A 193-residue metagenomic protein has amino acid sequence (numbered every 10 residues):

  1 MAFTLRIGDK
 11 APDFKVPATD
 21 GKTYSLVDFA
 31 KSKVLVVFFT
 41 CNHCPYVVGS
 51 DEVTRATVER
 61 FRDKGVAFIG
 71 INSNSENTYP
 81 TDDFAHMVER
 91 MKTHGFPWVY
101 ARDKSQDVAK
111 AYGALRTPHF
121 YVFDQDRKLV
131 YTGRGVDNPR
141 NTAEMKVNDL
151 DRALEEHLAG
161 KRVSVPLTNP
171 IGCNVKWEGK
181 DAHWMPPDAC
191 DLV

Functional and structural regions predicted by a protein language model:
M1-L167, D181, A189-V193: Chalcogenol-based redox active-site neighborhoods
N169-D181: A short, charged, Gly/Pro-tolerant segment at domain boundaries
W184: Short terminal or interdomain "cap/linker" segment that borders an active site or interface and mediates
